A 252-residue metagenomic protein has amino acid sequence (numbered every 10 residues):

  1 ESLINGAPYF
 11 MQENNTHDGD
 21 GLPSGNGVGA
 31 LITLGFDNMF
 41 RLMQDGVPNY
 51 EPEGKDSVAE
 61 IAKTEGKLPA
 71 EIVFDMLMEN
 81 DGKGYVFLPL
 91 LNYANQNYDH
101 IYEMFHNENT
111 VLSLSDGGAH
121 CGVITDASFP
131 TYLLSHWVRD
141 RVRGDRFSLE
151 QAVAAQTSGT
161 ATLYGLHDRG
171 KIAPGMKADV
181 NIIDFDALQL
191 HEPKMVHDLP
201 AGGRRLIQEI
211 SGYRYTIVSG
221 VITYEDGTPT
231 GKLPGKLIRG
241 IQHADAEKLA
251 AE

Functional and structural regions predicted by a protein language model:
E1-R146: Active-site neighborhoods of metal-dependent hydrolases
E51-P52, A161, R205-Q208: Short loop/turn motifs at secondary-structure junctions and domain boundaries
E71-L77, S148-T157, I172: Short, well-structured alpha-helical segments that form the helix of a local strand-helix-strand
E79-G84, A94, A119-V123, T162-L163 (+3 more regions): Flexible loop/turn segments at secondary-structure boundaries
Y85-N95, I101, S148-Q151, A161-M195: Acidic, glycine-enriched loop/beta-strand segments at the rims of small-molecule binding/catalytic pockets
E103-T110, S115-D116, F129, I182-K236: C-terminal cap of metal-dependent C-N hydrolases
A155-G159, A178-D179, I217-S219: Mid-to-C-terminal alpha-helical segments outside catalytic/metal-binding sites
L237-E252: Short, solvent-exposed cationic patches
